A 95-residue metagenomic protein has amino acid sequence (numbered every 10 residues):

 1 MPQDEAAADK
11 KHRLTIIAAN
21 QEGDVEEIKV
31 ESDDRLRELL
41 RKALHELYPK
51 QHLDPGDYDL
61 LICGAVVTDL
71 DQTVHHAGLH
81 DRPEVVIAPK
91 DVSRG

Functional and structural regions predicted by a protein language model:
M1-G95: Ubiquitin system architectures
